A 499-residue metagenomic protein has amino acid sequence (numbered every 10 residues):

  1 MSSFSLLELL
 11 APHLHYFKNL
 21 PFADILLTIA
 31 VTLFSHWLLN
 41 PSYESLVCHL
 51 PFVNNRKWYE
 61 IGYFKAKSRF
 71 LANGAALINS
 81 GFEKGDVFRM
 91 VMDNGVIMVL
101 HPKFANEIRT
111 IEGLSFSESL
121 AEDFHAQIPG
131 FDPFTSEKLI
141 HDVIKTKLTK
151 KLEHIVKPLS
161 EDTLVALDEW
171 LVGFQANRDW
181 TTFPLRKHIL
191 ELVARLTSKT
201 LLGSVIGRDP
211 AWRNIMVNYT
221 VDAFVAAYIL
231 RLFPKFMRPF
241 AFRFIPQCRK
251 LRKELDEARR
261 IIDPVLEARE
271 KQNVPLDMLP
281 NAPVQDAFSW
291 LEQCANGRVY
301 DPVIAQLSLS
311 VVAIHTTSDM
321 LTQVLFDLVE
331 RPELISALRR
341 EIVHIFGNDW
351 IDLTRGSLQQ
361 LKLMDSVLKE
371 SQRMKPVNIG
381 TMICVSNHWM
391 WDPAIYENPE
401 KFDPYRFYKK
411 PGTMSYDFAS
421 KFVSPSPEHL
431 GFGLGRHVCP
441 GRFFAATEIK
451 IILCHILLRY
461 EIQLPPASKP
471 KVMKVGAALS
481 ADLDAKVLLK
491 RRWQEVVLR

Functional and structural regions predicted by a protein language model:
M1-F17, E461, A477-R499: C-terminal helix/juxtamembrane-tail motif
S2-I140: N-terminal membrane-proximal hinge/A-helix region immediately C-terminal to the signal-anchor transmembrane segment
K67-N79, N348-C384, A394, A419-S426 (+1 more regions): Conserved cytochrome P450 K-helix E-x-x-R motif and the immediately C-terminal K′/meander segment
V91-V96, P102-A105, T110-L202: Charged/polar low-complexity intrinsically disordered regions
K157-L321: Cytochrome P450 heme-thiolate monooxygenase catalytic core
H315-R340: Classical protein tyrosine phosphatase
L334, S424-P425, L430, R436 (+1 more regions): Cytochrome P450 heme-binding "Cys pocket" and the immediately downstream C-terminal segment
C384-A419: Conserved cytochrome P450 K-helix/beta-meander segment immediately N-terminal to the heme-binding cysteine loop
